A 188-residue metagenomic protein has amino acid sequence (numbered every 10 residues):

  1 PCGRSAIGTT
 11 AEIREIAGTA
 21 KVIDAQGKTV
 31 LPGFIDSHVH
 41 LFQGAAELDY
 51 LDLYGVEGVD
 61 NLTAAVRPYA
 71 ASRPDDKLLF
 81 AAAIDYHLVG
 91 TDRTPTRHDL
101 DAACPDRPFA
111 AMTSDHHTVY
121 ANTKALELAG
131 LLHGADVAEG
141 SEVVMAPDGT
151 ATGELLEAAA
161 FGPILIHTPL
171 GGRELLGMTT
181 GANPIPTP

Functional and structural regions predicted by a protein language model:
P1-P188: Divalent metal-binding segments
